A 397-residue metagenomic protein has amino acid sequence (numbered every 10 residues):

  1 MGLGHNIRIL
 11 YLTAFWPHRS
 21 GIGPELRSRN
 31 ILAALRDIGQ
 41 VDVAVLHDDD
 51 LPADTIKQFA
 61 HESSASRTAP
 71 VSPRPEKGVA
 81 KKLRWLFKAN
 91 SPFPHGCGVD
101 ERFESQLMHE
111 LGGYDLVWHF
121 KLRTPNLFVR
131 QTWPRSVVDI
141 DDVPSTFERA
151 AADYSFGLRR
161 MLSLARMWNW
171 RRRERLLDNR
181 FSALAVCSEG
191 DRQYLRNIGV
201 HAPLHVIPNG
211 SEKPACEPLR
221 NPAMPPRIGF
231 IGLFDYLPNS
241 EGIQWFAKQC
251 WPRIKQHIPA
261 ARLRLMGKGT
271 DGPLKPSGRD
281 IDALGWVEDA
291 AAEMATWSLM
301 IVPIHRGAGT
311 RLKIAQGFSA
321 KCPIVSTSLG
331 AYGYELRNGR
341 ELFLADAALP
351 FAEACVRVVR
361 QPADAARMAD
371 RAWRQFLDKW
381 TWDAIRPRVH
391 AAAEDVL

Functional and structural regions predicted by a protein language model:
M1-R67: N-terminal subdomain of nucleotide-sugar transferases
A14, P73-P94, P134-R175, L233: Acceptor-binding helix/loop patch of EC 2.4 sugar-transfer enzymes, predominantly nucleotide-sugar-dependent
R27, N197, V206-T296: Conserved catalytic-core segment of nucleotide-activated headgroup transferases in glycan assembly
G98, A363-A393: A charged, aromatic-enriched C-terminal amphipathic alpha-helix characteristic of glycosyltransferases across folds
R135-V137, S145, S163-R171, R175-C216: Donor nucleotide-sugar binding/catalytic pocket of nucleotide-sugar-dependent glycosyltransferases
S182, A292-G309, A320-P323: Acidic donor-binding loop of glycosyltransferase active sites
K313-Q316, P323-T327, F343: Short hydrophobic beta-strand element within catalytic cores of glycosyltransferases and related nucleotide-activated
L342-L349, R357-P362: Conserved acidic donor-binding segment of nucleotide-sugar-dependent glycosyltransferases
